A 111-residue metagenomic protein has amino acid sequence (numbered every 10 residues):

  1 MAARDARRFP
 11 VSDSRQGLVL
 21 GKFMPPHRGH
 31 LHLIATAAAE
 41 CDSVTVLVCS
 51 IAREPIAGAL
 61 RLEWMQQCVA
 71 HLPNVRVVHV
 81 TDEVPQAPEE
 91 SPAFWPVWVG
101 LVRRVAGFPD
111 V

Functional and structural regions predicted by a protein language model:
M1-V111: Nucleotidyltransferase catalytic core that binds NTPs
